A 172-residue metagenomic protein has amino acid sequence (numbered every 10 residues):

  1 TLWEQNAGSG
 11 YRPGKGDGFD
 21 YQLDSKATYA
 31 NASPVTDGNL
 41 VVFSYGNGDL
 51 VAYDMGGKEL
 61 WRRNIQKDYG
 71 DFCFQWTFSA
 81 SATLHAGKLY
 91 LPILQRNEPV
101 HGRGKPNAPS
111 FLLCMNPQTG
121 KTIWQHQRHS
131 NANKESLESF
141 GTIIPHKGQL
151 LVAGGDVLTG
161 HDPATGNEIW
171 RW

Functional and structural regions predicted by a protein language model:
T1-W172: Noncatalytic, solvent-exposed loop/strand surfaces of beta-propeller-type extracellular/periplasmic domains
